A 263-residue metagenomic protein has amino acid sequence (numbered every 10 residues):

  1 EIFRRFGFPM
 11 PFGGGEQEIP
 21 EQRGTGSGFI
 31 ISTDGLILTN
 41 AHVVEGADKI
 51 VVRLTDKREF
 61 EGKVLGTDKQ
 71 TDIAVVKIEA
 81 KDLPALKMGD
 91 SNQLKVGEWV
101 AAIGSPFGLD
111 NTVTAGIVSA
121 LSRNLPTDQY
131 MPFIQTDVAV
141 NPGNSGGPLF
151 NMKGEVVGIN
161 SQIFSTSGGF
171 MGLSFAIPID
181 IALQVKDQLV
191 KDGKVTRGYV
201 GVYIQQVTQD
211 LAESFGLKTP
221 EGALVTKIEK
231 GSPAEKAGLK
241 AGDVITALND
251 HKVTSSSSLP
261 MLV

Functional and structural regions predicted by a protein language model:
E1-I37, E45-V51, R58-E59, Q70-I73 (+3 more regions): Glycine-biased strand-turn-strand hairpin within the trypsin-fold
P20, S27, A41, K63 (+3 more regions): C-terminal recognition in membrane/secretory proteostasis and scaffolding
R23-G28, L86-M88, Q135-F150, T226-A234: Gly/Ser-rich catalytic serine loop of serine hydrolases
G28-I30, G62-V64, G116-V118, L149 (+1 more regions): Conserved hydrophobic positions within beta-strands
I31, V44-E45, L94, F150 (+1 more regions): Short, well-ordered loop/turn sites that connect or cap secondary structure elements
L36, R58, D90-D110: Short glycine/Trp-rich loop-beta-loop segment that forms part of the substrate-binding cleft
A47-I50, L83, I103-I117, S122-G146 (+3 more regions): Active-site loop architecture of trypsin-fold serine endopeptidases
